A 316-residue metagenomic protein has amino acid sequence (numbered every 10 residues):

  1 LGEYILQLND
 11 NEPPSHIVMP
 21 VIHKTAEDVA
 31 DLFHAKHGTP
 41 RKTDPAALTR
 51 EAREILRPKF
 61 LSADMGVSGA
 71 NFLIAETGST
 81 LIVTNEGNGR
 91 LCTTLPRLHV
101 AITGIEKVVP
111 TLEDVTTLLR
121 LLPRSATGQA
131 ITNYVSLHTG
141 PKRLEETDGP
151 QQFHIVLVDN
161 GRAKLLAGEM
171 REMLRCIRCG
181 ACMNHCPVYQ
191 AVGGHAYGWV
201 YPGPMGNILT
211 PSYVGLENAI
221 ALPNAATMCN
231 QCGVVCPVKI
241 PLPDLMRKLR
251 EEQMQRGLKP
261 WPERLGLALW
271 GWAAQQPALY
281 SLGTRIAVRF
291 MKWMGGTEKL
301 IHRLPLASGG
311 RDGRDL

Functional and structural regions predicted by a protein language model:
L1-G168: The feature marks the mature, well-folded catalytic cores of soluble enzymes
V18, I22, P45, G104-K107 (+5 more regions): Generic alpha-helical structural element
R53, S136-R143, W270-A274, A307-R311: Amphipathic alpha-helical surface "interface" segments used for docking/oligomerization or membrane association within
T77-S79, E113, T139-K142, P202 (+3 more regions): Short capping/connector residues at structural and topological boundaries
E145-M173, N184, V188-R303: Ferredoxin-type iron-sulfur electron-transfer modules in oxidoreductases and energy-metabolism complexes
G296-L316: Secretory/periplasmic and organellar redox-cofactor proteins
